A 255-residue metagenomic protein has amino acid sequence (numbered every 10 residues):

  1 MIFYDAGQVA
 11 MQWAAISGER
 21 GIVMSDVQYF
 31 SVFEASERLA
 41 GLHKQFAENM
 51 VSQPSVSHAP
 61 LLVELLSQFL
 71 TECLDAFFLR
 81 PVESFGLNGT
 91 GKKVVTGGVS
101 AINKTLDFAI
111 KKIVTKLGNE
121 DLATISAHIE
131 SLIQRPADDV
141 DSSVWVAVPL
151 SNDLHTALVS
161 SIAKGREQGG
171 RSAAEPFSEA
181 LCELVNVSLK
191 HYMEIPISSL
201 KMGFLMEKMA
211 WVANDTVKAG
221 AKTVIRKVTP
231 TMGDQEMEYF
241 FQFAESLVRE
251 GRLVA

Functional and structural regions predicted by a protein language model:
M1-A255: Hydrophobic membrane-targeting and insertion signals
